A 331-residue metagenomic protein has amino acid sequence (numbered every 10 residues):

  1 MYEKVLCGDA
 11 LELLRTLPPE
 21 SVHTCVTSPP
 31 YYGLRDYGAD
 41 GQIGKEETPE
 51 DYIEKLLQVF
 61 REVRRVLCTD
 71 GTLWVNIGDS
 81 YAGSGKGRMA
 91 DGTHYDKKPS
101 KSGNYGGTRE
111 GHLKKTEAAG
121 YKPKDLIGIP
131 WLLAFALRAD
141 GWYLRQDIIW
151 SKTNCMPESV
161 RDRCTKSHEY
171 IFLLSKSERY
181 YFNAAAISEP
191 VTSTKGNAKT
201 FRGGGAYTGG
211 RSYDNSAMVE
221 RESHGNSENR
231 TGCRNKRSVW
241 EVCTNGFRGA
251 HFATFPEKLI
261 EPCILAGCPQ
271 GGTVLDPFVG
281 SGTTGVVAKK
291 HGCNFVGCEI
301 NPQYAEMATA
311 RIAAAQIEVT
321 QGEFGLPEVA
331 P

Functional and structural regions predicted by a protein language model:
M1-I317, F324, P331: Core catalytic lobe of class I
